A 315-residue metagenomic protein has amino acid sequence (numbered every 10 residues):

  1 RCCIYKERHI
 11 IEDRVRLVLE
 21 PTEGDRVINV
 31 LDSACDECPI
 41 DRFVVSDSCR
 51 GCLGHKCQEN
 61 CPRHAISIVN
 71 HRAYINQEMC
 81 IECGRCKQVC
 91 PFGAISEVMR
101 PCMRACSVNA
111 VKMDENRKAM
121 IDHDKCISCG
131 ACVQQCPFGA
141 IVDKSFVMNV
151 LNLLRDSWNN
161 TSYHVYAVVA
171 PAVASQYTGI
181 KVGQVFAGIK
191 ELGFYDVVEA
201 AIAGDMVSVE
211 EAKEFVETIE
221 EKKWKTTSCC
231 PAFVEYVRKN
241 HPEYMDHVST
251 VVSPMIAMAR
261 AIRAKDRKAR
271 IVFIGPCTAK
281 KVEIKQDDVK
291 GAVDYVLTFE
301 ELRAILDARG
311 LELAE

Functional and structural regions predicted by a protein language model:
R1-C3, E7-D13, D143-E315: Iron-sulfur-associated redox domains of electron-transfer enzymes in respiratory and anaerobic energy metabolism
R1-V89, G93-A105: Ferredoxin-type iron-sulfur electron-transfer modules and their immediate structural context
S33-A34, H64, Q77-E78, G93 (+8 more regions): Fold-independent oxyanion-binding glycine-rich loops and adjacent beta-strand/coil segments at enzyme active sites
A34, D47, G139, T178 (+1 more regions): Glycine- and other small-residue-rich loops at beta-strand/loop junctions that grip anionic moieties
C38-V44, S67-N70, K112-M113, A131 (+2 more regions): Gly-rich Lys/Arg/Thr-decorated short loops/hinges at beta-loop-alpha junctions or inter-strand turns that position
P39-V44, D124-C126, D266-I274: Immediate flanking context of iron-sulfur cluster ligation sites
N76-Q77, E82, C90-F92, P101-A167 (+1 more regions): Conserved Radical SAM active-site core
